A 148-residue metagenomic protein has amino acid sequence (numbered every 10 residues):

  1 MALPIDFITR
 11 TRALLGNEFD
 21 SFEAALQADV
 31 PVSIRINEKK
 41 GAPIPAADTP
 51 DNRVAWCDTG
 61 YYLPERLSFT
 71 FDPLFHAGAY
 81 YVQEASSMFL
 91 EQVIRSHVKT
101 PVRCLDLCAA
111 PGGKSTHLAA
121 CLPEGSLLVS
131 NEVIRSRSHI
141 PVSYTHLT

Functional and structural regions predicted by a protein language model:
M1-L147: S-adenosylmethionine
